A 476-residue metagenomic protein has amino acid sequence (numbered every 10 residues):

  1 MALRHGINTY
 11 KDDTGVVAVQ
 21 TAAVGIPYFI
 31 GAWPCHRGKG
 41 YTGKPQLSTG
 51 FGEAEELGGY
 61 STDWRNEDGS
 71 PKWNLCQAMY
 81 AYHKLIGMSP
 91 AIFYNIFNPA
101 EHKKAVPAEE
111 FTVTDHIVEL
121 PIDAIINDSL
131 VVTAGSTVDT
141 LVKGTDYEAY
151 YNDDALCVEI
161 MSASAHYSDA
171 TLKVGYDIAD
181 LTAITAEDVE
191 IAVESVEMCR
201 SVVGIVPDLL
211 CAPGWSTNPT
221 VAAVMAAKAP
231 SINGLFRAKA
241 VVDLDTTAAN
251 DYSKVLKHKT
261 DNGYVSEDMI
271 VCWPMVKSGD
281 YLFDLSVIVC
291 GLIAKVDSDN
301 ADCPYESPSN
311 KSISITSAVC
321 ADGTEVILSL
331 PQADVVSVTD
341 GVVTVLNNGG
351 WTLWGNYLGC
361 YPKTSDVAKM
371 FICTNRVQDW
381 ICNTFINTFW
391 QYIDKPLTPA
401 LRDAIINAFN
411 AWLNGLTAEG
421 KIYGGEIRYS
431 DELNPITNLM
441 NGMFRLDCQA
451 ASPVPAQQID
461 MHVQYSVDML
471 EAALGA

Functional and structural regions predicted by a protein language model:
M1-E55, G59-K104, P121, S136 (+2 more regions): A glycine- and small-residue-enriched flexible loop/hinge signal that marks low-structured segments
M88-P90, Y94-Y150: Extended beta-strand solenoid/passenger and fiber regions
A100, A108-T114, T145-C157, T246-A248 (+2 more regions): Short, ordered beta-strand-loop transition motifs
V113, V118-L120, D154-S164, V345-L346 (+2 more regions): Generic recognition of long tandem-repeat/solenoid scaffolds
L130-A186: Surface-exposed interaction regions enriched in Ser/Thr/Asp/Glu that occur as long low-complexity tracts or repetitive
V224-A226, I405, I427-R428, G442 (+1 more regions): Composition- and surface-driven signal marking solvent-exposed, interaction-prone regions in large proteins
F371-E432: Acidic, low-complexity glycine/serine/threonine-rich segments
L433-A476: C-terminal edge-of-domain segments
